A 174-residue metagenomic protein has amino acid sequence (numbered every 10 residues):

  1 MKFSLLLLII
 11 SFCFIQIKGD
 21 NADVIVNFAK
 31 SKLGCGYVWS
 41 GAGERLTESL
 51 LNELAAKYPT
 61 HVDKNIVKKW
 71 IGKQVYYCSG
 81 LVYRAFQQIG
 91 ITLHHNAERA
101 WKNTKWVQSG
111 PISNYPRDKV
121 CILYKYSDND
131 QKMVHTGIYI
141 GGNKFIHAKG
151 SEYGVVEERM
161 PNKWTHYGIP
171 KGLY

Functional and structural regions predicted by a protein language model:
F3-Q16: Cleavable N-terminal signal peptides of Sec/SRP-targeted secreted and luminal proteins
I17-T92, K132, I146-S151, N162 (+1 more regions): N-terminal capping segments
L93-A97, T136-M160: Catalytic Cys-His active-site segments of thiol-dependent hydrolases/isopeptidases
E98-V107: Short, structured beta-strand/loop micro-motifs enriched in basic residues and often containing a Trp
W106-R117: Short acidic low-complexity segments
P116-Y124: Short, hydrophobic/aromatic-rich segments at coil-to-beta transitions
Y124-K125, H147: Residue position within the beta-strands of beta-propeller blades
D130-T136: Short, Lys/Arg- and Gly-enriched loop/turn segments at beta-strand edges
